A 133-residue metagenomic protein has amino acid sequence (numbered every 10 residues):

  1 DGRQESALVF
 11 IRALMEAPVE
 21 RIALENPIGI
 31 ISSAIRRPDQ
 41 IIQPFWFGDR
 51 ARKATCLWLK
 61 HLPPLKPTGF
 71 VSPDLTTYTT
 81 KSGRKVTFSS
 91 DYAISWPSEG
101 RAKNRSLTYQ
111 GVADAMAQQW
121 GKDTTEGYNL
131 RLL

Functional and structural regions predicted by a protein language model:
D1-L132: Class I S-adenosyl-L-methionine
